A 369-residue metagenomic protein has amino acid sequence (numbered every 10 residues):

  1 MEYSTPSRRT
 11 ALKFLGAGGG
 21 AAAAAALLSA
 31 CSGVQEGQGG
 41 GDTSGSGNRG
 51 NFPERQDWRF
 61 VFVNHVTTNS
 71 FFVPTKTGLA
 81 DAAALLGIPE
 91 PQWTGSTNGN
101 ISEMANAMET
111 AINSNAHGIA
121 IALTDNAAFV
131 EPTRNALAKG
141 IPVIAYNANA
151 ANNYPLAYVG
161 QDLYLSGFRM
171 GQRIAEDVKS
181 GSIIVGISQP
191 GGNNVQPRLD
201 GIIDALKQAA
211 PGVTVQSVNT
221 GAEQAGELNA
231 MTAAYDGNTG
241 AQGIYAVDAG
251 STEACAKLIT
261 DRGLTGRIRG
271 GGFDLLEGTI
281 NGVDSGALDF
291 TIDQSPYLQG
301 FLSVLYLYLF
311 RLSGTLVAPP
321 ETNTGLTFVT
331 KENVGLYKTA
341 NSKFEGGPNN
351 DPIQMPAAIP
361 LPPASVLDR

Functional and structural regions predicted by a protein language model:
M1-T10, A17-A30: N-terminal secretory signal peptides
L28-G41: Bacterial lipoprotein signal-peptidase II cleavage site
D42-D57, N194, A205-A209, V304-R369: Hinge/cleft segment of the Venus flytrap/periplasmic-binding protein
G45-G78, A82, L86, P91-N106 (+3 more regions): Extracytoplasmic "Venus flytrap"
F60-T67, K76-D81, F168-S217, L307-F310 (+1 more regions): An alpha-beta-alpha
M104, V159-I183, P197, Q224-L228 (+2 more regions): Hydrophobic alpha-helical segments within soluble ligand-binding/sensing domains
A120-L137, I202, Q216, T220-G282: Hydrophobic alpha-helical
N126-L165, R173-E176, S182, L276-D284 (+1 more regions): Flexible loop/hinge segments that line or gate small-molecule binding clefts
